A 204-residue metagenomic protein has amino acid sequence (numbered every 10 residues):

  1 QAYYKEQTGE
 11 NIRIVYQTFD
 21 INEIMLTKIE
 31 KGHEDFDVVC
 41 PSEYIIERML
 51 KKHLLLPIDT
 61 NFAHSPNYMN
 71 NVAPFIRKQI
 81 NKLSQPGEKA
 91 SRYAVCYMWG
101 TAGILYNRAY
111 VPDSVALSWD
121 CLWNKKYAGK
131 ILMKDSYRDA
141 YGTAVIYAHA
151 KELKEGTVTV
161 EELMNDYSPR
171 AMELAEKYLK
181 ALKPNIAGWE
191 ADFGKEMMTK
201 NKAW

Functional and structural regions predicted by a protein language model:
Q1-K52: Early extracytoplasmic/lumenal segment of secretory-pathway proteins
G9, E34, P41-E43, A90-R92 (+2 more regions): Extracytoplasmic
I14-Q17, D37-C40, C96, G103-L105 (+4 more regions): Structural recognition of the beta-strand scaffold that forms the well-ordered cores of secreted hydrolase catalytic
I24-D35, K51-K52, C121, K177-K180 (+1 more regions): Short helices/loops that flank or line small-molecule/ion binding pockets
Y44-W99, D113-L117: Hinge/lid segment of periplasmic solute-binding proteins
T101-D113: Hydrophobic/proline-rich hinge and linker segments of small-molecule sensing/allosteric domains, predominantly
P112-K126: Flexible hinge/capping segments at coil-to-helix
K130-M133, A140, A144, A150-W204: Ligand-binding pocket segment of bilobal, Venus flytrap-like solute-binding proteins
